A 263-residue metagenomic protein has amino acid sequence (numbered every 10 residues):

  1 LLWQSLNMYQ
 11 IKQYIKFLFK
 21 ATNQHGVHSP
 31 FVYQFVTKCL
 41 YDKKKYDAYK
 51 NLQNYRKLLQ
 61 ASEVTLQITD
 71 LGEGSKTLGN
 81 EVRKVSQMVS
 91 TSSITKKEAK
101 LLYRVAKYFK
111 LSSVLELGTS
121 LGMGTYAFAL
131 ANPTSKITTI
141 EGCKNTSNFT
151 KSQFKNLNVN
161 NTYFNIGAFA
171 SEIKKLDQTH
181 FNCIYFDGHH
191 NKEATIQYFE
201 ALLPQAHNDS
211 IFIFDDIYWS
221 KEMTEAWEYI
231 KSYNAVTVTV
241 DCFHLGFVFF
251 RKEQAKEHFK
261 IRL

Functional and structural regions predicted by a protein language model:
L2-Y185, H190-I211, I217-L263: A short alpha-helical cap/connector motif
